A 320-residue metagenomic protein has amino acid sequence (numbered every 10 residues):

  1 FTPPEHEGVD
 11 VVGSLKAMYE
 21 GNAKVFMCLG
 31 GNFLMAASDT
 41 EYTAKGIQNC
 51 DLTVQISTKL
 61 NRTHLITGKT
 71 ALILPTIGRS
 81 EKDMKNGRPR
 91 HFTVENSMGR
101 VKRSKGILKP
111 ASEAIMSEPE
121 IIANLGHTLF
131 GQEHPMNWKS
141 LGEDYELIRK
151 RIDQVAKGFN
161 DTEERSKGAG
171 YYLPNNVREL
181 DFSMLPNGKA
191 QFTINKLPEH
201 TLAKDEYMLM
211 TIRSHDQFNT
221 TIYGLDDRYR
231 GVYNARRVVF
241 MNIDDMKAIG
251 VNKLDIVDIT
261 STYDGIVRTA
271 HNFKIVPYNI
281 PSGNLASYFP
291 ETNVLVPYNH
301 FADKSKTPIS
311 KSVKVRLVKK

Functional and structural regions predicted by a protein language model:
F1-R151, D205-M208, I212-K320: Non-catalytic alpha/beta scaffold blocks inside enzyme catalytic domains
L141-Y229: Long, low-complexity segments enriched in small/aliphatic residues
